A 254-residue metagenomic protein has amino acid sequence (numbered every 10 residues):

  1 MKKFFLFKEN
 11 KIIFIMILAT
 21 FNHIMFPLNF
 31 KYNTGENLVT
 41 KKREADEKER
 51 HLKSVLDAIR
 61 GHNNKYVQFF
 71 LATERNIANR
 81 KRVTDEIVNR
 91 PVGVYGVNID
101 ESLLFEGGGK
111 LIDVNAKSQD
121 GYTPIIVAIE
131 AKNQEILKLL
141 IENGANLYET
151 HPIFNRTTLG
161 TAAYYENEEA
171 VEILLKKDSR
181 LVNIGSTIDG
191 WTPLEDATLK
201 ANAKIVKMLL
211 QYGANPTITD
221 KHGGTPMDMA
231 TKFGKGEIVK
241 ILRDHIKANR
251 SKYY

Functional and structural regions predicted by a protein language model:
K2-K31: Classical Sec-dependent N-terminal signal peptides that target proteins to the secretory pathway
L28-E106, Q119-Y122, E130, R250-Y254: Intrinsically disordered, low-complexity regulatory segments in ankyrin-centric signaling systems
H51, G121, F154-N155, D189-G190 (+1 more regions): Start-of-repeat signature of ankyrin repeats
D57-H62, V127-N133, T161-N167, D196-N202 (+1 more regions): Ankyrin repeat A-helix N-terminal signature
Y66, E135-I136, E169-A170, K204-I205 (+1 more regions): Conserved ankyrin/ankyrin-like repeat signature
L71-N76, F105-I112, K138-N146, E172-L181 (+2 more regions): Ankyrin repeat domain, specifically the short helix-to-loop turn at the C-terminus of the second helix of each repeat
N79-R80, V114-K117, L147-H151, V182-S186 (+1 more regions): Ankyrin repeat boundary signal
T217-K247: Leucine-rich solenoid repeat scaffolds
